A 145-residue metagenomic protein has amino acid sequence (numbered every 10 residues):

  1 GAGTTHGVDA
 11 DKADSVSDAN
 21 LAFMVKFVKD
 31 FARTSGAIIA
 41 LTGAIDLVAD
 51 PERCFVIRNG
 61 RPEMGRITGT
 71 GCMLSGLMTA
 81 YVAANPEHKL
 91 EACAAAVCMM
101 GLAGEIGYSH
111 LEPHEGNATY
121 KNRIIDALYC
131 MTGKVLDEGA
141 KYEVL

Functional and structural regions predicted by a protein language model:
G1, K26-D30, T34, G76-Y81 (+2 more regions): Alpha-helical scaffold segments in soluble metabolic enzymes
G1-C54: Conserved phosphate/ATP/ADP-binding segment of small-molecule kinases
A37-A40, D46-L47, C54-V56, S75 (+2 more regions): Structural motif
I45, R61, V97-G101: Glycine-rich beta-alpha junction loops
P51-M64: Glycine/charged-rich beta-loop-alpha catalytic/anionic-binding loops adjacent to active sites
R61-M78, K89: Short glycine/threonine-rich catalytic loop with a Thr-x-Gly-x-Asp
L77-Y120: Conserved post-catalytic alpha-helical subdomain immediately downstream of the catalytic base and nucleotide-binding
L102-L145: Charged C-terminal helix
